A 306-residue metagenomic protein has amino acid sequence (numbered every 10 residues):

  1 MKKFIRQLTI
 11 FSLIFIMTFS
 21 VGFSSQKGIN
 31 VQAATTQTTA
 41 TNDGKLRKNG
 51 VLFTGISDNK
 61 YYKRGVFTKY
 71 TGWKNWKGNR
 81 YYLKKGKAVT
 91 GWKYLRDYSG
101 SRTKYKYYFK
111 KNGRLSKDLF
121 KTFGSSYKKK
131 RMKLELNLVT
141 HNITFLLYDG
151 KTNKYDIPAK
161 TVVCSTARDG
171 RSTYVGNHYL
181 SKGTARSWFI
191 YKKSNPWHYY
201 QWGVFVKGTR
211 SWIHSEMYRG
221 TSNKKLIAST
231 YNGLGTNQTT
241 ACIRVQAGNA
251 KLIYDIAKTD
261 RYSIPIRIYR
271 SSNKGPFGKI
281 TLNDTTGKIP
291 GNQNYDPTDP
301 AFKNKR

Functional and structural regions predicted by a protein language model:
K3-K27: Sec-dependent N-terminal signal peptides of Gram-positive bacterial secreted proteins and lipoproteins
G22, Q26-K130: Extracellular adhesion/carbohydrate-binding repeat motifs centered on closely spaced tryptophans
N42, V89, T103, L136-N142 (+2 more regions): A short, compositionally biased
G44-L46, H141-L147, I266-I268: Short polybasic amphipathic segments
K63, K84, F145-D149, R270: Residue-level signal for short segments within beta-strands and strand-turn junctions of well-structured beta-sheet
W73, R80, W92, K106 (+3 more regions): Well-ordered beta-strand positions in beta-sheet-rich domains
T122-K225: Gly/Pro-biased beta-strand-loop elements
S187-R306: Exported/periplasmic cell-wall-interacting domains
